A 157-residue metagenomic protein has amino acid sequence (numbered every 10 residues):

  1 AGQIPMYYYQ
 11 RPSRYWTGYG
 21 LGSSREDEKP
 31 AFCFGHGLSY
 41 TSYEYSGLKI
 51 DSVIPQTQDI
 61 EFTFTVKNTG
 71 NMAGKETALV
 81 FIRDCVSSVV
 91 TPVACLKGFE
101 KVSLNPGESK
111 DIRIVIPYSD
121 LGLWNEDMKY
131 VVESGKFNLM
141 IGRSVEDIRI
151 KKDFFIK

Functional and structural regions predicted by a protein language model:
A1-K75, F81, N138-G142, K157: Secreted, periplasmic, or luminal enzymes acting at the cell surface/secretory milieu
I50, G98-E100, M128: Short, conserved secondary-structure segments in the cores of folded domains
Q56, P106, E133-S134: Surface-exposed loops/turns
D59-E61, S109-R113, R149-K151: Intrinsic-disorder/low-complexity, polar/charged segments enriched in Ser/Thr/Lys/Arg/Asp/Glu/Gln
N71-S88, A94-L96: Short acidic, flexible loop segments centered on an aromatic residue
S88-W124: Intrinsically disordered, low-complexity Pro/Gly/Ser/Thr-rich segments with frequent PxxP/GP/PP motifs and embedded
P117-K157: Terminal connector regions
